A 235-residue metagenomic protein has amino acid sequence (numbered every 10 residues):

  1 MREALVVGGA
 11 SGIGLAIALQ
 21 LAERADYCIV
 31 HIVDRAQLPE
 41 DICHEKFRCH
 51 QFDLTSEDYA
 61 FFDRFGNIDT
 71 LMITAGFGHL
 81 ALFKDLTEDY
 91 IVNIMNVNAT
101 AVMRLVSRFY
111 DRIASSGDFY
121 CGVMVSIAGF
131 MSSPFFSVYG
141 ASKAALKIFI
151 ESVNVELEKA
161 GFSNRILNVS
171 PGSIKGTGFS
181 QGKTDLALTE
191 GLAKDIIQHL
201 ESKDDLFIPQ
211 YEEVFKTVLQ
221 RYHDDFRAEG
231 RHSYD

Functional and structural regions predicted by a protein language model:
A10, A18: N-terminal Rossmann NAD(P)H-binding glycine-rich loop of SDR-like oxidoreductase domains
D26-E40: Conserved glycine-rich Rossmann-like NAD(P)H-binding loop of the short-chain dehydrogenase/reductase
T74-L80: Conserved NAD(P)H cofactor-binding loop of Rossmann-fold oxidoreductase domains
L82-F83, Y90-N93: Substrate-binding pocket helix/loop in short-chain dehydrogenase/reductase
V106, S142: Active-site helix of classical SDR
S126: Residue(s) in the substrate-gating loop at a strand-loop-helix junction that position the organic substrate next
N164, N168, S180-R221: C-terminal helical subdomain
